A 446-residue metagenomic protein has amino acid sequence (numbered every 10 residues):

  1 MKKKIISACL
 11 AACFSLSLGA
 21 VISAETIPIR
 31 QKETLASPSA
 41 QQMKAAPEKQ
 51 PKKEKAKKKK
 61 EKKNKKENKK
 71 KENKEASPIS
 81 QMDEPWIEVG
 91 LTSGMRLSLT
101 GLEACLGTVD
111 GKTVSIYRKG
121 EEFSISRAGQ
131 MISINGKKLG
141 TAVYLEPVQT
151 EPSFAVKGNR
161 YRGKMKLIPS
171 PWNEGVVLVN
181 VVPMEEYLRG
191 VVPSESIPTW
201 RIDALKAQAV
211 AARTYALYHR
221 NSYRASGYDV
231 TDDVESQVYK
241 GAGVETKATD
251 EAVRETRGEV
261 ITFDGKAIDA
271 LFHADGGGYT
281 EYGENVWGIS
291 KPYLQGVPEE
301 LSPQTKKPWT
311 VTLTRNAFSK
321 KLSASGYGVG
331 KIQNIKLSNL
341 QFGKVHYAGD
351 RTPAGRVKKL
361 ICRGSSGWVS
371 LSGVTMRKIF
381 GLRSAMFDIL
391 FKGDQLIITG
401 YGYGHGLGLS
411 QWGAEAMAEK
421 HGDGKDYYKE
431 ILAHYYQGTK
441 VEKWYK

Functional and structural regions predicted by a protein language model:
K2-K446: Conserved, single-site charged/polar hotspot
